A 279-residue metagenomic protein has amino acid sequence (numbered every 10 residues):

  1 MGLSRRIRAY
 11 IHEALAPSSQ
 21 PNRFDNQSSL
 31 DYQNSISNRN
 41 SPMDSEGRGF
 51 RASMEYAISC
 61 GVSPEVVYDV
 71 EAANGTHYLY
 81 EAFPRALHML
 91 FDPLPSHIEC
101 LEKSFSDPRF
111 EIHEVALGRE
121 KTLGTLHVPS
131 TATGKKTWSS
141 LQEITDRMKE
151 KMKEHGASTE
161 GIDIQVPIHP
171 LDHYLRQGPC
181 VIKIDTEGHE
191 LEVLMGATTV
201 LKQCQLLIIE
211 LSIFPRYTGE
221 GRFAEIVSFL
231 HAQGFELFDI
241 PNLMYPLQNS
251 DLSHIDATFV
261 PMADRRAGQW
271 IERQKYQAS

Functional and structural regions predicted by a protein language model:
G2-S279: Phosphate/nucleotide-binding beta-alpha loop and adjacent structural elements of enzyme active sites
